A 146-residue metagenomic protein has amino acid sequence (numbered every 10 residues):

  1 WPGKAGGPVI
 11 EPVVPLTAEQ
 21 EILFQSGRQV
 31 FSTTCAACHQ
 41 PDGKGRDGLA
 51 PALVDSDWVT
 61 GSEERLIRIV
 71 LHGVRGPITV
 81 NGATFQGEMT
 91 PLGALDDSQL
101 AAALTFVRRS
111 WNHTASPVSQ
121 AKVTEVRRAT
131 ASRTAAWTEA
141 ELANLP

Functional and structural regions predicted by a protein language model:
W1-F31, L49: Electrostatic cytochrome c docking/interface patches
W1-P15, V118-P146: N-terminal export/targeting leaders of redox proteins
K4-A5, G45, G61, D97: Flexible loop/turn segments at secondary-structure boundaries
A5, D57, E63, G82 (+3 more regions): Solvent-exposed, flexible loop/coil residues
Q20-R46, V54, W58-H72: Sequence/structural segment immediately N-terminal to covalent heme-attachment motifs in c-type and related
D47-V54, R75-A131: Axial heme c-ligation environment in periplasmic c-type cytochrome domains
E63-G73, L100-W111, A136-P146: Short, Lys/Arg-enriched charge-dense amphipathic segments
